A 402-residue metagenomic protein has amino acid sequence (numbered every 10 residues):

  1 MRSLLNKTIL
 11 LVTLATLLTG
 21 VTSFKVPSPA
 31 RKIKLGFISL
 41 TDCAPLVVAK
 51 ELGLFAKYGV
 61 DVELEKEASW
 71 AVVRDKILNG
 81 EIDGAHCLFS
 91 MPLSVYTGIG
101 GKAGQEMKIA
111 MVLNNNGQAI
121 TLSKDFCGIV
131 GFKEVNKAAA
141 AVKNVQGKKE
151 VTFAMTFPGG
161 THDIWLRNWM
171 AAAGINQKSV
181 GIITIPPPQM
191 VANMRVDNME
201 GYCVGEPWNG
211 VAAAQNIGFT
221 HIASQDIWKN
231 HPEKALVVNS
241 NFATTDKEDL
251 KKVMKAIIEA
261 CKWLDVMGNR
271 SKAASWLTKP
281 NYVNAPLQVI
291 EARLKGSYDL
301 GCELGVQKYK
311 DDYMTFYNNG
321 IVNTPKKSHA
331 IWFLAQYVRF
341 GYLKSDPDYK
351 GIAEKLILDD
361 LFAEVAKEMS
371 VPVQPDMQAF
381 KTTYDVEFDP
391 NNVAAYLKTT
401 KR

Functional and structural regions predicted by a protein language model:
M1-L10: Bacterial N-terminal signal peptides that target proteins for export
I9-G20: Bacterial N-terminal signal peptides
V26-Q177, G181-I183, V196-A212, I217-N230 (+2 more regions): Short, glycine-/small- and polar/acidic-enriched structural segments that line small-molecule recognition paths
L40, E67-A71, H86, F157-T161 (+4 more regions): Soluble non-cytosolic domains of exported or imported proteins
I120-T121, A235-V238, F242-A243: Short glycine- and hydrophobic/aromatic-rich loop-to-beta-strand nucleating segment in the catalytic cores
T245-L358: Secondary-structure end/capping motifs
I331-R402: Conserved C-terminal helix/tail region of periplasmic/extracytoplasmic solute-binding proteins
